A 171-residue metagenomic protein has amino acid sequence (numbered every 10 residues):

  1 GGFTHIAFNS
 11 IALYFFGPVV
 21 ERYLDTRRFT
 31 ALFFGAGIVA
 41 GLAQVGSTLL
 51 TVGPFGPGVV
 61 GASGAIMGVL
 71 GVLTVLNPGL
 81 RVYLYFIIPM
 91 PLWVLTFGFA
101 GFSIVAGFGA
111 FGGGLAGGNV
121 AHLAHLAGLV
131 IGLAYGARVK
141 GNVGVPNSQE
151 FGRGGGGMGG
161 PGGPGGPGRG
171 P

Functional and structural regions predicted by a protein language model:
G1-P171: A detector for small-residue-rich transmembrane helices and their helix-helix packing motifs
